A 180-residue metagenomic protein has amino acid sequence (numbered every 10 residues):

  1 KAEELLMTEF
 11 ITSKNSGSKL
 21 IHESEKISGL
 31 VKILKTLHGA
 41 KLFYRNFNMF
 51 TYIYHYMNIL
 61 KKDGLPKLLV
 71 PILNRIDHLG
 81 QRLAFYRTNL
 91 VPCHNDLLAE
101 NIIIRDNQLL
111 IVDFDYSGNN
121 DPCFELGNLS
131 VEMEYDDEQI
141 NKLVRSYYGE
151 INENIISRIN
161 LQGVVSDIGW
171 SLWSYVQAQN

Functional and structural regions predicted by a protein language model:
K1, Q179-N180: Short, intrinsically disordered, charge-balanced linker/junction segments flanking boundaries in proteins
K1-N48, N58-I59, D63-P71, F85: ATP-binding pocket architecture of kinase catalytic cores
L34-R45, L83, M133, I151 (+1 more regions): A general structural signal marking secondary-structure boundaries and capping sites
L42-N95, R105, I151-E153: An alpha-helical support segment within catalytic cores of ATP-dependent transferases
H78-F124, E138: Active-site acidic catalytic loop and adjacent metal/ATP-binding pocket of ATP-dependent phosphoryl transfer enzymes
C123-I151, V164-Q179: Active-site activation/catalytic loop segments of kinase-like enzymes and analogous catalytic loops in related
S157, L161-V164: Start-of-helix signal in alpha-solenoid helical-repeat scaffolds, especially tetratricopeptide repeats
